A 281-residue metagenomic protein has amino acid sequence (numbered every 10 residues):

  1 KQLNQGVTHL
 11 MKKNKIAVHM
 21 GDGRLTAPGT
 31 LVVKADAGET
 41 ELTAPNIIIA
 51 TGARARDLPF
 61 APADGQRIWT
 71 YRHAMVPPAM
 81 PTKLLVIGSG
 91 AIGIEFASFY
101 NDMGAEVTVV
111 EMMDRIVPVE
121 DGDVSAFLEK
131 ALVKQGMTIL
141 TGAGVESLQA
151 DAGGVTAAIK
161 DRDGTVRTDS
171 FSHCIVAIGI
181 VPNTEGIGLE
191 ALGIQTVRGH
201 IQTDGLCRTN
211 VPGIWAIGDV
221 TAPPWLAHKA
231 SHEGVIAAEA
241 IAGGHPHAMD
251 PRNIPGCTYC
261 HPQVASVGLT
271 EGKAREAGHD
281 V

Functional and structural regions predicted by a protein language model:
K1, I49-A50, V86, V176-A177 (+1 more regions): Redox-cofactor binding/interface segments in oxidoreductases and associated redox assembly factors
K1-N4, T8, M75-V76, P81-L85 (+4 more regions): Rossmann-like dinucleotide-binding cores of NAD(P)H-dependent redox enzymes
A17-T30, R56, T141-G154: A conserved short coil-to-beta-strand element within the FAD-binding core of flavoproteins
A27-L58, W69, V76: Glycine-rich active-site/cofactor-binding loop and its immediate structural neighborhood
A37-N46, G164-H173, N210-V211: Core beta-strand elements of the Rossmann-like FAD/NAD(P) dinucleotide-binding domain in flavoenzyme oxidoreductases
T51-E106, V110, Q135-T138, E190-L192 (+1 more regions): Glycine-rich dinucleotide-binding loop and its adjacent helix/turn
G65-M80, T168-H245: FAD-site-proximal beta/loop scaffold in flavoenzymes
R275-V281: Cytosolic Rossmann-like ligand/nucleotide-binding regulatory domains
